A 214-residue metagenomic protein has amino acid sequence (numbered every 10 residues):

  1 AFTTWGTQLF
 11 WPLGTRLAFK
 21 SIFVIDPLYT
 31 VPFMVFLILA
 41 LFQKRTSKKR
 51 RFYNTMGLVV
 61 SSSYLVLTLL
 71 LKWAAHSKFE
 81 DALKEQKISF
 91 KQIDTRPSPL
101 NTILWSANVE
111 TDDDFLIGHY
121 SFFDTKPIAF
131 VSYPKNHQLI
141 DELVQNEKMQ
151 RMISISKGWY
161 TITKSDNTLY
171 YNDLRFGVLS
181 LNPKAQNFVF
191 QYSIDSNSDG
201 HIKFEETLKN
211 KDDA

Functional and structural regions predicted by a protein language model:
A1, T30, L37, Y64-L65: Alpha-helical transmembrane segments of multi-pass membrane proteins
A1-K20: Hydrophobic alpha-helical segments
A1-T3, L71-W73, N101: Active-site environment of divalent metal-dependent phosphoester hydrolases
T3, S21, A75-F79, H119-Y120: A short secondary-structure junction signal
S21, I25-G57: Cytosolic-side transmembrane helix boundary signature
K48-A74: Internal/C-terminal transmembrane anchor helices
K72-K91: Alpha-helical transmembrane signal-anchor/signal-peptide segments
S89-Q92, P99-A214: Extracytosolic and intramembrane catalytic regions of membrane-associated proteins in envelope/secretory systems
